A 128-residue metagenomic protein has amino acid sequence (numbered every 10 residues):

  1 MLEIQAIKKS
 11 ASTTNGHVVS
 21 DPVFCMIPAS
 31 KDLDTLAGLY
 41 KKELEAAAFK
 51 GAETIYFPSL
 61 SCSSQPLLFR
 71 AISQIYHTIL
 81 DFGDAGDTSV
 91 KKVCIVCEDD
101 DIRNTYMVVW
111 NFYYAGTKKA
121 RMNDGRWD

Functional and structural regions predicted by a protein language model:
M1-D32, D128: N-terminal beta-strand/alpha-helix entry module and adjacent surface of metal-dependent catalytic domains
S30-D128: Phosphate/ribose-phosphate-bearing ligand recognition and processing surfaces, centered on ADP-ribose/NAD(+/P+) systems
